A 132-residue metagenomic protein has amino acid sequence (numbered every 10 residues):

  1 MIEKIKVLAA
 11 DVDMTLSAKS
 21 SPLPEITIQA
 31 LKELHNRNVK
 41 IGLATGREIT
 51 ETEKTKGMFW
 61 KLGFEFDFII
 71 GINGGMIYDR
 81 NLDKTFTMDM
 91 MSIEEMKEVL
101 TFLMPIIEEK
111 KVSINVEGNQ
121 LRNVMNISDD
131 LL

Functional and structural regions predicted by a protein language model:
M1-I5, N36: Short, Lys/Arg-enriched, disordered terminal segments
K4, L131-L132: A generic hydrophobic-segment detector
K4-S21, L43: Asp-based phosphoryl-transfer active-site loop
T27-D130: Active-site phosphate-binding/coordination module
